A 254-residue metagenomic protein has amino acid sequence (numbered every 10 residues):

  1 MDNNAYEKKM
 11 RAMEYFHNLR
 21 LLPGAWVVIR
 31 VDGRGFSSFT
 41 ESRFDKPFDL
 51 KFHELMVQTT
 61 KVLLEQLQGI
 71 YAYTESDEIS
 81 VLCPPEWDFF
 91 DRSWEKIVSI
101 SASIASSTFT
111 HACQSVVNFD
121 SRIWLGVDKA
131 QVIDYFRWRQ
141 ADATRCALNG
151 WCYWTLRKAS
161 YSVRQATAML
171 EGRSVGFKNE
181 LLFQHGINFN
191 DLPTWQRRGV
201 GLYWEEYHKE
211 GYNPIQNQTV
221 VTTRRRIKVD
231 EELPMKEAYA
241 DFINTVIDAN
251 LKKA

Functional and structural regions predicted by a protein language model:
M1-A254: Regulatory and interdomain segments flanking nucleotide-handling catalytic cores in signaling/defense enzymes
